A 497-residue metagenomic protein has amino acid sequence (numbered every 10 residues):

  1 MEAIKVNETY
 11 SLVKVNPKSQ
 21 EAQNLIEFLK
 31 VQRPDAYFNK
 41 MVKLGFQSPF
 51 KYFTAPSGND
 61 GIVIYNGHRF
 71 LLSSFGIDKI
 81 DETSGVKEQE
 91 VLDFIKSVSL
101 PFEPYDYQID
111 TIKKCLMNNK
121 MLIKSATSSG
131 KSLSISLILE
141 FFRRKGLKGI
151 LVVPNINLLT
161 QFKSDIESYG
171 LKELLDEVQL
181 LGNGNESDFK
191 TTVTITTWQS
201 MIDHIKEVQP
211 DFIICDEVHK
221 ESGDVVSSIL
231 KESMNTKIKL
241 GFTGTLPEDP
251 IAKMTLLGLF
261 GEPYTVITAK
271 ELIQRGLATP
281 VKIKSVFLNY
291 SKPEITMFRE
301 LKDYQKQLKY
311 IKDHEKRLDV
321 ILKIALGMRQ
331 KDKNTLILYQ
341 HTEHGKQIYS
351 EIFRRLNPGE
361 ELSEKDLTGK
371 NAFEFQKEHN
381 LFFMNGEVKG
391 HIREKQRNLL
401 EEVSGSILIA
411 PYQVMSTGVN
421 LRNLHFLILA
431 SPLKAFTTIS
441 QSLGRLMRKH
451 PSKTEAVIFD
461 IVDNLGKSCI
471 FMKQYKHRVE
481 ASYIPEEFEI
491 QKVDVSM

Functional and structural regions predicted by a protein language model:
S84-K124: Conserved pre-motif I regulatory segment
N118-F141: Walker A/P-loop
K148-L159, L308-I352: Conserved strand-helix element at the start of the C-terminal RecA-like helicase core
I156-N183, R355-G359: Conserved helix-turn-beta segment of the N-terminal RecA-like "Helicase ATP-binding" lobe in SF1/SF2 helicases
T160, V178-D188, L336, K346-Q347 (+1 more regions): Conserved helicase ATPase core of P-loop NTP-dependent helicases/translocases
H219-K284: Post-DEXD/H (motif II) to motif III coupling segment of the RecA-like Helicase ATP-binding lobe
T245, N385-A481: Conserved RecA-like P-loop NTPase helicase motor core
I267-T335: Conserved interdomain linker/interface between the two RecA-like ATPase lobes of SF2 helicase motors
